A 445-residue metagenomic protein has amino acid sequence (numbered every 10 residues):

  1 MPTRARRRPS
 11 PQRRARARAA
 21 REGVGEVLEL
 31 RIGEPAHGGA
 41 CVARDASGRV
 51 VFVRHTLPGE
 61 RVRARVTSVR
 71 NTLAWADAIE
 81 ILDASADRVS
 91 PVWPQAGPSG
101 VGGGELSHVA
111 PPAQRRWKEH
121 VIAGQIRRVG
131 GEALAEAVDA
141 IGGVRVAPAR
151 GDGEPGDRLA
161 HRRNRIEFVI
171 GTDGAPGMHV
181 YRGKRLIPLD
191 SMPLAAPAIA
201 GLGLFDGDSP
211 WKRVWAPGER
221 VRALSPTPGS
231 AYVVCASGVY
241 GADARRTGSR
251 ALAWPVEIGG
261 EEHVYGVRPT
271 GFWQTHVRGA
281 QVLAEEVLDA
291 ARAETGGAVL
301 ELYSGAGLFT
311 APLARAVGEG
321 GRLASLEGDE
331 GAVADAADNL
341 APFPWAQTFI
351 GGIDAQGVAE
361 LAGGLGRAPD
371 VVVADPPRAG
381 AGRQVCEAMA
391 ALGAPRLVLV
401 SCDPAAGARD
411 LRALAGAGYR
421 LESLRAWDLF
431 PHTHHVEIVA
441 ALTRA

Functional and structural regions predicted by a protein language model:
P2-A374, A379-E387, G393: Accessory RNA-recognition modules of RNA-modification enzymes
D173, T443-A445: Short loop segments at secondary-structure junctions
F349-V436, A441: S-adenosylmethionine
